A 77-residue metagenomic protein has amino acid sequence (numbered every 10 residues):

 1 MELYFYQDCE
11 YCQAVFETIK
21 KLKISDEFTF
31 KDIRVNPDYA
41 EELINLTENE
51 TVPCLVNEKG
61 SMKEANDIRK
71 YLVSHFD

Functional and structural regions predicted by a protein language model:
M1-E27: Local sequence-structure signature of Cys/Sec-based thiol-disulfide redox active-site neighborhoods
E10-Y11, D38, K63: Short alpha-helical
V15, A40, A65-N66: Short glycine-/acidic-enriched loop or helix-start segments at secondary-structure transitions that form or flank
L22, L46-T47, H75: Residues at alpha-helix termini
F28-D32, S61: Conserved beta-strand scaffold positions in the cores of enzyme catalytic domains, especially in NTP/NDP-utilizing
D32-N49: Thioredoxin-like thiol-disulfide oxidoreductase module
L46-V56, A65-N66: Structural micro-motif
N57-D77: Non-catalytic, surface beta->alpha helical segment in thiol-disulfide oxidoreductase systems
